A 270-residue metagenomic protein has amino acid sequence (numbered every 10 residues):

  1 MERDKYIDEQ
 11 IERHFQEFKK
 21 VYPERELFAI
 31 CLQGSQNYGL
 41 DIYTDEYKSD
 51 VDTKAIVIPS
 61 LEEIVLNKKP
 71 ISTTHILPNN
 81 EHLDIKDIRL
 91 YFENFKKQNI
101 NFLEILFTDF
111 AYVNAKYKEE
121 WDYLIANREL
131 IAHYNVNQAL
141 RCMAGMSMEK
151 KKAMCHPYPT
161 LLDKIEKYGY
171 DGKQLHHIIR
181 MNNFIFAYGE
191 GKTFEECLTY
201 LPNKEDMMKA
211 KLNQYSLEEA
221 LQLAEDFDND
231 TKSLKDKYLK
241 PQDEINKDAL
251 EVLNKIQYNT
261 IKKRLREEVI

Functional and structural regions predicted by a protein language model:
M1-H14, M207: N-terminal regions immediately upstream of nucleotidyltransferase
R3, D45-E46, N79-N80, E166-K173: Conserved aromatic-histidine-acidic binding/catalytic patches
H14, K19, P23-R25, A29-L32 (+3 more regions): Conserved NTP-donor binding/palm subdomain of two-metal-ion nucleotidyltransferases/polymerases, i.e., the charged
E17-K68: Active-site nucleotide-donor binding segment shared across nucleotidyl transfer reactions
V57, F95, N182-G189, R264: Generic structural signal for hydrophobic core residues of well-folded globular domains
I64-H156: A basic- and aromatic-enriched beta-loop-alpha substructure that forms the phosphate/nucleotide- and DNA/RNA-contacting
K116-K255: Conserved nucleotidyltransferase catalytic core and NTase-mimicking acidic/glycine-rich helix/loop elements in nucleic
E251-I270: A cross-kingdom marker for long, charged
